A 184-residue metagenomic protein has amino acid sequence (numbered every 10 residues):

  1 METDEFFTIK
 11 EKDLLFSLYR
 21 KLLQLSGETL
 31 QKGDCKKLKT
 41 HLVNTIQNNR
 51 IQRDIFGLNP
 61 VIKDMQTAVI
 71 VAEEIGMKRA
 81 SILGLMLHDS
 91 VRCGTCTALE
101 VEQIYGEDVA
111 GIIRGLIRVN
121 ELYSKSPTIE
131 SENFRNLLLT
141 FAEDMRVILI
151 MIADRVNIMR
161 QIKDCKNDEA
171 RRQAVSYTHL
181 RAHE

Functional and structural regions predicted by a protein language model:
M1-K37: Generic start-of-chain signal for non-secretory N-termini
K32-K36, G57-V61, E74-M77, I104 (+2 more regions): Structural motif
N44, N49-M86, G94-C96: Alpha-helical phosphate/pyrophosphate-handling elements in metalloenzyme active cores
I55-N59, L85-V91, E100-V101, K166-N167 (+1 more regions): Conserved short loop/turn motifs at secondary-structure junctions
D89, E100-G115: Hydrophobic or amphipathic alpha-helical targeting/insertion segments
D108-I152, K163-Q173: Histidine/acidic-rich helix-loop-helix segments that form or flank divalent-metal centers in metalloenzyme catalytic
T178-E184: Conserved small/polar residues in nucleotide/adenosyl-binding loops
